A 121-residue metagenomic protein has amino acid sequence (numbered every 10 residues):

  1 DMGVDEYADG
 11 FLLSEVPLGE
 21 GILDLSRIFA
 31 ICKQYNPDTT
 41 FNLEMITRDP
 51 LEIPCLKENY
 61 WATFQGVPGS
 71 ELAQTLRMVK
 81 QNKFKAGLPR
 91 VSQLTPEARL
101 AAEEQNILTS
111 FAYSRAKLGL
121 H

Functional and structural regions predicted by a protein language model:
D1-H121: Histidine-acidic metal/acid-base catalytic patches
